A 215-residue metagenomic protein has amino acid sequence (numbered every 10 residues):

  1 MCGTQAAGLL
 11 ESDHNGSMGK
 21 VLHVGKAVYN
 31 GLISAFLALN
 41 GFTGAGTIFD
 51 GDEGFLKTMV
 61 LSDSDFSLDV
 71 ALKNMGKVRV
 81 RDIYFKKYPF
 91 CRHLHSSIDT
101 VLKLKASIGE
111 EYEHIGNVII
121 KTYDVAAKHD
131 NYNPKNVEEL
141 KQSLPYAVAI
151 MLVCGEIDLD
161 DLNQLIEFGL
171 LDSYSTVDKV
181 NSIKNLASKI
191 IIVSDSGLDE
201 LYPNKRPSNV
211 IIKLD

Functional and structural regions predicted by a protein language model:
M1-E11, K77: Conserved catalytic cysteine-centered active-site region of acyl-thioester-dependent Claisen-condensing enzymes
S12-Y29, I33-D215: Terminal-appendage/accessory-domain detector
